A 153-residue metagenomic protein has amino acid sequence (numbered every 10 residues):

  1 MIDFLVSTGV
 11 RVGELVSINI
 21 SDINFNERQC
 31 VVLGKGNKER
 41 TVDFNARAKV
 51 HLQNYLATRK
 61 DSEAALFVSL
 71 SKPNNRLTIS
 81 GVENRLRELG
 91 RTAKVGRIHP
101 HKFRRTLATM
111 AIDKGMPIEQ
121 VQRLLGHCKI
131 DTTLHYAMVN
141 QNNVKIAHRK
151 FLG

Functional and structural regions predicted by a protein language model:
D3, S7, R104-C128: C-terminal catalytic core of tyrosine-transesterase DNA break-rejoin enzymes
T8, V12-G13, S17-N54: Conserved tyrosine-mediated DNA breakage-rejoining catalytic core shared by Y-recombinases
R11, N19-S21, P117, C128-D131: Short coil/turn motifs that cap or connect alpha-helices
G36, L125, I130-K150: Catalytic-site neighborhood detector that most strongly recognizes the C-terminal catalytic loop/helix of tyrosine
N45-V95: Active-site/catalytic core of tyrosine-dependent DNA strand-transfer enzymes
I98-H101, Y136: Catalytic tyrosine of NAD(P)H-dependent dehydrogenase/reductases that use a Tyr as the general acid/base
